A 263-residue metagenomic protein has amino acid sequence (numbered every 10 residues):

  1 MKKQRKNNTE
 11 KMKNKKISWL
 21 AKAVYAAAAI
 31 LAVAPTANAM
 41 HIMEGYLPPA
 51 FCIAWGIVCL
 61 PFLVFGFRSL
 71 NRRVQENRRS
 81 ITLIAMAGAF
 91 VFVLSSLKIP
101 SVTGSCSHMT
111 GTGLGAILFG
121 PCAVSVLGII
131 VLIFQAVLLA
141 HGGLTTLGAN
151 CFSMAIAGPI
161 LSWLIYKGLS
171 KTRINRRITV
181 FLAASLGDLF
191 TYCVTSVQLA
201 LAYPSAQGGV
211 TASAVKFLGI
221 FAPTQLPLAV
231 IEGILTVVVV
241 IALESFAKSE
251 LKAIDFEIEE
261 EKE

Functional and structural regions predicted by a protein language model:
K2-A39: N-terminal secretory/membrane targeting signals
A34-N38, S196-G208: Membrane-helix interface motif
T36-L114: Hydrophobic transmembrane alpha-helices
I53, I81-M86, S125-I129, F152 (+2 more regions): Hydrophobic alpha-helical transmembrane segments
W55-V64, A155-I165, V230-I241: Hydrophobic cores of alpha-helical transmembrane segments in multi-pass inner/ER membrane proteins, independent
S95-G158: Alpha-helical membrane segments and adjacent membrane-interface helices in multi-pass membrane proteins
S153-S196: Short helix-perturbing small/polar motifs within transmembrane alpha-helices
T179-L189, G209-E263: C-terminal transmembrane helix-loop-helix hairpin of multi-pass membrane proteins
